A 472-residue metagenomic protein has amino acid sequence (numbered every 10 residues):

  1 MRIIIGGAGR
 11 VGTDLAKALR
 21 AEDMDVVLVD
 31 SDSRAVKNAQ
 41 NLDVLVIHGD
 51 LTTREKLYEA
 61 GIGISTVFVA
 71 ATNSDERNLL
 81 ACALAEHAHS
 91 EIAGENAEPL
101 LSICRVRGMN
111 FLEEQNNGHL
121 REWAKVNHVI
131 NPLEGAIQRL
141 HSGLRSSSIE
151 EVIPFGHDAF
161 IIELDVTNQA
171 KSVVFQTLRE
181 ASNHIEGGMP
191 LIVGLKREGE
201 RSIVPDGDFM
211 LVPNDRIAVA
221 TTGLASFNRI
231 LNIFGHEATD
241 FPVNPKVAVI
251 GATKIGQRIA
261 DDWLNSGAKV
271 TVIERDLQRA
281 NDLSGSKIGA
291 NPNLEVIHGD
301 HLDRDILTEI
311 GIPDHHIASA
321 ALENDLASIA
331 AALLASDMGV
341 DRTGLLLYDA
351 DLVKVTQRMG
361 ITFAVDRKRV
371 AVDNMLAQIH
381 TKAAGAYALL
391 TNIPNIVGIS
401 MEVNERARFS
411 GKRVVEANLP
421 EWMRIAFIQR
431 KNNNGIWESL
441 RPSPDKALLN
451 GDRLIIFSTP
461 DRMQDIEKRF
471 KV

Functional and structural regions predicted by a protein language model:
M1-V472: Cytosolic regulatory regions of ion transport systems
